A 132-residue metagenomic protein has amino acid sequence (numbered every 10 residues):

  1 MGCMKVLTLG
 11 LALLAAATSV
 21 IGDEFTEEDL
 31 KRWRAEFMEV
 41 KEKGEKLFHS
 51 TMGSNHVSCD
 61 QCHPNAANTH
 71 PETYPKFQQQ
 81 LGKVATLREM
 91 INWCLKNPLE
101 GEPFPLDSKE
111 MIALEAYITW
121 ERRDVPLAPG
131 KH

Functional and structural regions predicted by a protein language model:
M1-T8: Bacterial N-terminal signal peptides that target proteins for export
L9-G10, V20: Cleavable N-terminal signal peptides
A16-A17: N-terminal signal peptide c-region/cleavage motif recognized by signal peptidases
D23-M52, E100, H132: Electrostatic cytochrome c docking/interface patches
M38-E39, M52-K96: Gly/Gly-Pro-rich "capping" loops immediately C-terminal to redox-active cysteine motifs in periplasmic/lumenal
E89-M90, E100-H132: C-terminal capping alpha-helices of c-type cytochrome domains
